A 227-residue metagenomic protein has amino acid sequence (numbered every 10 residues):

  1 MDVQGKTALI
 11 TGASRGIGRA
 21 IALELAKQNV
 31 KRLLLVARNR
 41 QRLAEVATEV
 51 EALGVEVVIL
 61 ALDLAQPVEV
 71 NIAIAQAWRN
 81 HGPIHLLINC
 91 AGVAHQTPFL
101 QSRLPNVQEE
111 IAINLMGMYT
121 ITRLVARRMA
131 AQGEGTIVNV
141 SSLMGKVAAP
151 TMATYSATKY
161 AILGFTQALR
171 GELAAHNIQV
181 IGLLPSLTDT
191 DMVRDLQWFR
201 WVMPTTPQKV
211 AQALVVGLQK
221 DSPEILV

Functional and structural regions predicted by a protein language model:
S14-R15: Conserved glycine-rich cofactor-binding loop
V30-V46: Conserved glycine-rich Rossmann-like NAD(P)H-binding loop of the short-chain dehydrogenase/reductase
R40-Q41, A61-I72, L104: The beta1-alpha1 cofactor-binding region of Rossmann-like NAD(H)/NADP(H)-dependent oxidoreductases
P98-F99, R103-I111: Substrate-binding pocket helix/loop in short-chain dehydrogenase/reductase
T122, T158: Active-site helix of classical SDR
S142: Residue(s) in the substrate-gating loop at a strand-loop-helix junction that position the organic substrate next
G182, W198-V227: C-terminal helical subdomain
